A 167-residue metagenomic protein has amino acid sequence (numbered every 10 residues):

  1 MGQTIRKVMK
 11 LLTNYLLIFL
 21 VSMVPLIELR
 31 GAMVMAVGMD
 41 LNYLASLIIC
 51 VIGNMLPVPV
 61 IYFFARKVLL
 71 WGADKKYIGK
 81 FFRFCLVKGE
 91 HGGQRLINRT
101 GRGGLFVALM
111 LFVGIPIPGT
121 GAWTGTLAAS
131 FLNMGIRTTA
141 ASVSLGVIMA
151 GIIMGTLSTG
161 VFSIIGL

Functional and structural regions predicted by a protein language model:
M1-F19, M39-L111, R137-T138, S144 (+1 more regions): Membrane-interfacial helix-loop-helix
L16-I27, M110-G119, M154: Transmembrane alpha-helix interface/packing and boundary motifs in multi-pass membrane proteins, characterized by
V24-M35, V60, P116-L127: Transmembrane helix boundary and interhelical junction motifs in multipass membrane proteins
L96-L132: A mid-sequence interfacial segment
T120-W123, I148-I152: Glycine-rich active-site/cofactor-binding loop and its immediate structural neighborhood
A128-M149: Interfacial loop-to-transmembrane junctions
